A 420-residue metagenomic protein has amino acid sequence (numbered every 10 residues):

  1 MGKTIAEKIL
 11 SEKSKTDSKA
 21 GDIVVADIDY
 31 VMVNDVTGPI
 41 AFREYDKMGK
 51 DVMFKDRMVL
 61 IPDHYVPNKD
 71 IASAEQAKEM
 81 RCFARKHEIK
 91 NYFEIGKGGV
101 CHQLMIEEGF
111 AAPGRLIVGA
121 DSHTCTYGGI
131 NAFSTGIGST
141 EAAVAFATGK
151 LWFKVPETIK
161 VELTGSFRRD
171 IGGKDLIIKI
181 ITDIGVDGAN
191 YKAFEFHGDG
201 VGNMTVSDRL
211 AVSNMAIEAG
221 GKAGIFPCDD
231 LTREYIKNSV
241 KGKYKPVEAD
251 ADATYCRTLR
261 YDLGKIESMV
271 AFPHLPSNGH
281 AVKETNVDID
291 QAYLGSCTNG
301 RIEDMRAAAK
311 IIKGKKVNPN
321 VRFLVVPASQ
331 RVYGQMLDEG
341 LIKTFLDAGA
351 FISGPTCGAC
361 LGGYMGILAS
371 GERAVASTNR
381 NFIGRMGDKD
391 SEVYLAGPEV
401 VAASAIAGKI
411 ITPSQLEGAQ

Functional and structural regions predicted by a protein language model:
M1-Q420: Fe-S-dependent hydro-lyases/dehydratases of central metabolism
